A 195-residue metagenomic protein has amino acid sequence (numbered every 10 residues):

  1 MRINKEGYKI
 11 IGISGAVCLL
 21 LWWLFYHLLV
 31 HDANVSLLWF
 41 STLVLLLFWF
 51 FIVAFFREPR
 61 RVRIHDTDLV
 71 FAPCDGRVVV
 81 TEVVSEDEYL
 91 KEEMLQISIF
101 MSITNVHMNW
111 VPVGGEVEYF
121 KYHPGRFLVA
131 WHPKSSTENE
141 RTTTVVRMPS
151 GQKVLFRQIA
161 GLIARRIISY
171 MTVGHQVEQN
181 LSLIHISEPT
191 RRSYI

Functional and structural regions predicted by a protein language model:
M1-V17: N-terminal membrane-targeting/pre-transmembrane regions
H27-L37: Membrane-interfacial hairpin junctions
F40-I64: Transmembrane alpha-helices and immediately adjacent membrane-cytoplasm interface residues in multi-pass integral
D66-V84: Membrane-cytosol interface motif
G76-V78, G115, G174-L183: A structural signal for short beta-strand/turn segments enriched in small hydrophobics and glycine
E82-E86, Y122-R126: Short, conserved beta-turn/loop elements at beta-strand boundaries and strand-helix junctions
W110, R157-E178: Short histidine-centered loop motifs in beta-beta connectors
I184-I195: Single conserved hydrophobic/aromatic residue that forms the stacking wall/gate of nucleotide- or nucleobase-binding
